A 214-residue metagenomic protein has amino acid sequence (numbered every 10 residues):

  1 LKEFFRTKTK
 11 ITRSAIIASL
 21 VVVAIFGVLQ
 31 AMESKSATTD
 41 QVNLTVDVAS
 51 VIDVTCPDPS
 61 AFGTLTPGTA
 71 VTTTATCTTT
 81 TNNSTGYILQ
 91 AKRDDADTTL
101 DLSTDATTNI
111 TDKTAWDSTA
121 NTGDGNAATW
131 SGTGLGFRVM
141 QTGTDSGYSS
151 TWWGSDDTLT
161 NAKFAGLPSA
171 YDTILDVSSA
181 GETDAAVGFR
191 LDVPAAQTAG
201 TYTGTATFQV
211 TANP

Functional and structural regions predicted by a protein language model:
L1-T38: Sec-dependent, cleavable N-terminal signal peptides
Q30-P214: Signature of Gram-negative chaperone-usher
